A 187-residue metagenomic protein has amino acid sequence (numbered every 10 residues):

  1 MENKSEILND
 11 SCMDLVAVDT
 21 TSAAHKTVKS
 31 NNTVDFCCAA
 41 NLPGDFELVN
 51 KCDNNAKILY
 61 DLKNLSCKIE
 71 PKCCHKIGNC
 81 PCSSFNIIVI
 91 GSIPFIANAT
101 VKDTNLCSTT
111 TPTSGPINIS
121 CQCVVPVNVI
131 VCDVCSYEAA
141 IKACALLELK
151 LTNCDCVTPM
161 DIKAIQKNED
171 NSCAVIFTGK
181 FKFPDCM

Functional and structural regions predicted by a protein language model:
M1-M187: Viral structural modules
